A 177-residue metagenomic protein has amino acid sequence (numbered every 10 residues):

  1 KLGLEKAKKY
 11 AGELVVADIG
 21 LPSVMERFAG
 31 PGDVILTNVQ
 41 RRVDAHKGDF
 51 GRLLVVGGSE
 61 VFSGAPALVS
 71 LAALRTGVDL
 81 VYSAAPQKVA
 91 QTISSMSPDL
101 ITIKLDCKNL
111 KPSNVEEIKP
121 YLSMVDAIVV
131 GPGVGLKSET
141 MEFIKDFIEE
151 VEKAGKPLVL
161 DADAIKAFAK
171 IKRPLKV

Functional and structural regions predicted by a protein language model:
L2-A162, K166-V177: Small-residue (G/A/S/T)-rich helix-start motifs and N-terminal tracts that mark the onset
